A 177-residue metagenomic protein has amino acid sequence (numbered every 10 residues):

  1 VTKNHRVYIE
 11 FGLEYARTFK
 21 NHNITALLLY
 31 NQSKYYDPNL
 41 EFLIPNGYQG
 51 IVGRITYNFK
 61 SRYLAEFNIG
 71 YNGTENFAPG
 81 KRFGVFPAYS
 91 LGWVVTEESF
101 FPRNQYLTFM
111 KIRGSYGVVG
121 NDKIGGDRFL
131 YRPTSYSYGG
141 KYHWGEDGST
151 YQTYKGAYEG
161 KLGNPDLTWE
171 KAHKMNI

Functional and structural regions predicted by a protein language model:
V1-I177: Extracellular/periplasmic, surface-exposed regions of secreted and cell-surface proteins
